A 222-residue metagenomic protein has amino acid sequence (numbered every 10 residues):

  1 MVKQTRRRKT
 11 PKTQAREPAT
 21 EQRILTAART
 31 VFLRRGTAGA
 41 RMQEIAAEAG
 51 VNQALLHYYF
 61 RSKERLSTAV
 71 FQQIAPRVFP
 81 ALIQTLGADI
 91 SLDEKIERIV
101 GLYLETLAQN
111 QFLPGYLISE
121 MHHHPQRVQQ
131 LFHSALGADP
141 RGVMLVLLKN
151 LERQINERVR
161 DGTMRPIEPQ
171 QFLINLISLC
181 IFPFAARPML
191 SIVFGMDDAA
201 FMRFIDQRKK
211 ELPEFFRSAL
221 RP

Functional and structural regions predicted by a protein language model:
M1-A19, T26: N-terminal intrinsically disordered/low-complexity leader segments
M1-R8, L102-E105, Q109, L145-D161 (+2 more regions): C-terminal peripheral helix-coil segments that are non-catalytic and often amphipathic
T20-R29, I45, V70-I74, V78 (+1 more regions): Generic hydrophobic, amphipathic alpha-helix propensity
R23, V31-R65, A69: Helix-turn-helix
K63, V70, I74, V78 (+5 more regions): Hydrophobic/aromatic residues within well-ordered alpha-helical segments
I83-Y116, R141-M144, L148, P169-L173 (+1 more regions): Hydrophobic alpha-helical connector segments
Q109-S134, R187-G195: Amphipathic alpha-helical segments used for helix-helix packing
